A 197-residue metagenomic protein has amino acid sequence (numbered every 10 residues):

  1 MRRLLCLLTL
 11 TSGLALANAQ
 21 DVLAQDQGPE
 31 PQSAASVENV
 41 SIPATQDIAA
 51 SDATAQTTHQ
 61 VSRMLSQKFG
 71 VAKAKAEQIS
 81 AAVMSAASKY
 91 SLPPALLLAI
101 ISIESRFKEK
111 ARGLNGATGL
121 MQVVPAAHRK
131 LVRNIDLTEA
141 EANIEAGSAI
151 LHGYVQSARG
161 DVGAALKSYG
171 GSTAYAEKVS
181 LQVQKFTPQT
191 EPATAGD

Functional and structural regions predicted by a protein language model:
M1-V22: Sec-dependent N-terminal signal peptides
Q20-A44: N-terminal propeptides/low-complexity segments immediately following signal peptides in secreted or periplasmic proteins
I42-D197: Catalytic glycan-binding domains that act on GlcNAc-containing polysaccharides
